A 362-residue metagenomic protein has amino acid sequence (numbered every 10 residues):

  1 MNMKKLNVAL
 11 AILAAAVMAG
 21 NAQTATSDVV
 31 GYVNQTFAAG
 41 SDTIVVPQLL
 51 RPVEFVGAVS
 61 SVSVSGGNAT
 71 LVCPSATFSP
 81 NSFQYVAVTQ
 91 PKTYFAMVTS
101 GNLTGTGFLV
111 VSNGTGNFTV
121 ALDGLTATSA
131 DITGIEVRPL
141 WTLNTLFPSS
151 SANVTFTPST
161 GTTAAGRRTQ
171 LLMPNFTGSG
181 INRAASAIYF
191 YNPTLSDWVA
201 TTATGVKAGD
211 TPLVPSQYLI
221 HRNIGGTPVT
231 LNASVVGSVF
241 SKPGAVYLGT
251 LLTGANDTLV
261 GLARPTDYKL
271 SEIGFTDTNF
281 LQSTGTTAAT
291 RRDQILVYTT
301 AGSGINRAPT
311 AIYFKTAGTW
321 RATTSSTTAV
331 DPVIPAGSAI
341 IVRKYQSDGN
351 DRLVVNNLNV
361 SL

Functional and structural regions predicted by a protein language model:
M1-T24: Sec-dependent, cleavable N-terminal signal peptides
A19-G57, N232-T250, N350-L362: Boundary/junction segments of secreted and surface-exposed precursor proteins
D28-I132, R138-T145: Autoprocessing Asn-cyclization modules and mimics
M97-L103, R167-R168, L172-R183, H221-T227 (+2 more regions): Short, flexible beta-strand-to-coil junctions
L103-L109, S179-I188, S303-I312: Surface-exposed loop/edge segments in extracytoplasmic proteins
G105-G107, G166-T169, V214-Y218, R292 (+1 more regions): Extracellular structured ligand-interaction cores
L146-G180, F240-N306: Surface-exposed interaction/gating patches
A187-V236, N306-L358: Charged, amphipathic alpha-helical scaffolding segments
